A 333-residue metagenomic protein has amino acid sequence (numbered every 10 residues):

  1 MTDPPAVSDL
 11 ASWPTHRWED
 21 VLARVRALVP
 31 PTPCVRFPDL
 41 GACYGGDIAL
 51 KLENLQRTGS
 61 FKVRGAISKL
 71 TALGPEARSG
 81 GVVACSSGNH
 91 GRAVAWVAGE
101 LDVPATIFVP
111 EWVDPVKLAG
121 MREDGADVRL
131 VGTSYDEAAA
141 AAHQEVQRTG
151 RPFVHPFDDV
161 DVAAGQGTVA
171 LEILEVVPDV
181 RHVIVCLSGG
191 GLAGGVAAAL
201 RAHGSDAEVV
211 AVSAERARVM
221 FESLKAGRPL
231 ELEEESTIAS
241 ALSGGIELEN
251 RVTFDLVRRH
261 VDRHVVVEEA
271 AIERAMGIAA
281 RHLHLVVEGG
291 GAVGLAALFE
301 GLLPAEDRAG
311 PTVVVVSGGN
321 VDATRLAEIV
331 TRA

Functional and structural regions predicted by a protein language model:
M1-A333: PLP-dependent amino-acid enzyme catalytic core
